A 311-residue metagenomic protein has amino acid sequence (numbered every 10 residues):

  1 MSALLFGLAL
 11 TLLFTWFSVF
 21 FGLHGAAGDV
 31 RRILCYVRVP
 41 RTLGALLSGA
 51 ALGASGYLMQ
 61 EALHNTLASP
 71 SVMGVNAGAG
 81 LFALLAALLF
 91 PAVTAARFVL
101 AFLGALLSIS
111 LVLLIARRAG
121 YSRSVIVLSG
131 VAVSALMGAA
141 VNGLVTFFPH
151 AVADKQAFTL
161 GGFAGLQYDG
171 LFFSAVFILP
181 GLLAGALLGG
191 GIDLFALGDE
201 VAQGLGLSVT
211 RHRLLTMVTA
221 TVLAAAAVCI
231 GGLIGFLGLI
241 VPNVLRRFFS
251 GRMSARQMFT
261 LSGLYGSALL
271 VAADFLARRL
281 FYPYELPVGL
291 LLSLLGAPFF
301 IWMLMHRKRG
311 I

Functional and structural regions predicted by a protein language model:
M1-I311: Alpha-helical transmembrane segments in inner-membrane proteins
